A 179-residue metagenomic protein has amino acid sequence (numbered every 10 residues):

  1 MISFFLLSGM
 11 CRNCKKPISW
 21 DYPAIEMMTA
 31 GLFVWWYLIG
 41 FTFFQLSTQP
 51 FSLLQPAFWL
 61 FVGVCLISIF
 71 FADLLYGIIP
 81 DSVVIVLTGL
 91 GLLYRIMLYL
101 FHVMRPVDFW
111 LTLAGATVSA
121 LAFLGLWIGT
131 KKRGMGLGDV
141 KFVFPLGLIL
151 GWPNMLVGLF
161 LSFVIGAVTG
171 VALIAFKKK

Functional and structural regions predicted by a protein language model:
M1-D21: Membrane-proximal soluble regions of multi-pass membrane proteins
W20-M27, D81: Select subsegments of transmembrane alpha-helices in polytopic membrane proteins, especially boundary-proximal
M28-F44, L92-L98: Membrane-embedded alpha-helical segments in integral membrane proteins
A30, V34, R95, V143 (+1 more regions): Hydrophobic transmembrane alpha-helices of multi-pass small-molecule transporters
V34, L38, L124, I128 (+1 more regions): Membrane-embedded alpha-helical segments of multi-pass transporters/permeases
L46-P50, P56-I165: Functional transmembrane core segments of multi-pass inner-membrane proteins
L137-V140, A172-K179: Interfacial loop-to-transmembrane junctions
